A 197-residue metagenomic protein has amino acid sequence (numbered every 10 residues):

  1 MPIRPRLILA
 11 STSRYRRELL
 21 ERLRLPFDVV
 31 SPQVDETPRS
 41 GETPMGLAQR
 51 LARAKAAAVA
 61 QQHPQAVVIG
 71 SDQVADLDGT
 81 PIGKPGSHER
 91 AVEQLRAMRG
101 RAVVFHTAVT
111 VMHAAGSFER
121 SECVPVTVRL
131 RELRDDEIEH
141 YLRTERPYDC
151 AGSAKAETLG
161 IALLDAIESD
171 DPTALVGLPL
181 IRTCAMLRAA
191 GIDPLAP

Functional and structural regions predicted by a protein language model:
P2-I8, E42-P197: Anionic-ligand binding patches
P2-L25: N-terminal beta1-alpha1 ligand-phosphate binding loop
T12, P32, A114: Cofactor-binding loop segments of dinucleotide-utilizing enzymes, especially the Rossmann-like FAD- and NAD(P)+-binding
E18-R22, R39-S40, Q61-Q62: Short loop/helix-cap segments at secondary-structure boundaries that form the rim of catalytic
R24-G41, F118-P125: Short glycine-rich, Thr/Ser-proximal phosphate-binding strand/loop in the N-terminal lobe of ATP-dependent enzymes
